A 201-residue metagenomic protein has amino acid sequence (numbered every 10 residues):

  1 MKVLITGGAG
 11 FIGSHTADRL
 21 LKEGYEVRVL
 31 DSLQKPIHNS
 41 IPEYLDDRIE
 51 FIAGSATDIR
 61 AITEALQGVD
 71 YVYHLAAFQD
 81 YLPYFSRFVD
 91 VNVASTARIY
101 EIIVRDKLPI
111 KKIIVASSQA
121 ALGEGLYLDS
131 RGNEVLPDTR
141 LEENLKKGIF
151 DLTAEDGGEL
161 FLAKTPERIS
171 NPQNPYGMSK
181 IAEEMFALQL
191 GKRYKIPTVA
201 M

Functional and structural regions predicted by a protein language model:
M1-A200: N-terminal Rossmann-like NAD(P)+-binding domain of SDR-like oxidoreductases, especially those catalyzing
